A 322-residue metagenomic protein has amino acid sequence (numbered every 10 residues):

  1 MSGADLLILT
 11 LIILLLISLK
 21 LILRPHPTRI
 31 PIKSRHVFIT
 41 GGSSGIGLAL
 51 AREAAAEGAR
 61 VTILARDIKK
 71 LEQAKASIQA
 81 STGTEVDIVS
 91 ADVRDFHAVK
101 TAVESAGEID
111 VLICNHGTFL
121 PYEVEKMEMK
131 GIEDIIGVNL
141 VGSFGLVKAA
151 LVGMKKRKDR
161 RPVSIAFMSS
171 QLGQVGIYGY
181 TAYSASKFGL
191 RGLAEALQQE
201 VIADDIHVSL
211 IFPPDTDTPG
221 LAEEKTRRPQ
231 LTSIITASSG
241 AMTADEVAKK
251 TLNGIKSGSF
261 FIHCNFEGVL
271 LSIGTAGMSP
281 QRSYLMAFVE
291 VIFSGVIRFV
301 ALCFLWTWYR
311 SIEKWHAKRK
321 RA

Functional and structural regions predicted by a protein language model:
G41-S44: Conserved glycine-rich cofactor-binding loop
E57-Q73: Conserved glycine-rich Rossmann-like NAD(P)H-binding loop of the short-chain dehydrogenase/reductase
I68-K69, V89-T101, M129: The beta1-alpha1 cofactor-binding region of Rossmann-like NAD(H)/NADP(H)-dependent oxidoreductases
E123-V124, E128-I136: Substrate-binding pocket helix/loop in short-chain dehydrogenase/reductase
V147, S186: Active-site helix of classical SDR
S170: Residue(s) in the substrate-gating loop at a strand-loop-helix junction that position the organic substrate next
Q199-Y284: SDR active-site lid
